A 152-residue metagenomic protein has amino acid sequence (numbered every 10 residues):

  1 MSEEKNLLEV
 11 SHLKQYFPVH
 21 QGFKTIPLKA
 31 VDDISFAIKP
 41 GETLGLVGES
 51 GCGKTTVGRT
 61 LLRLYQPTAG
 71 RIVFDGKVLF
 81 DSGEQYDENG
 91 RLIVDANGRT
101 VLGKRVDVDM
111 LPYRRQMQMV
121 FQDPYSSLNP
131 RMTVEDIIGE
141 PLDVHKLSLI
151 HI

Functional and structural regions predicted by a protein language model:
M1-I150: ABC transporter nucleotide-binding domains
